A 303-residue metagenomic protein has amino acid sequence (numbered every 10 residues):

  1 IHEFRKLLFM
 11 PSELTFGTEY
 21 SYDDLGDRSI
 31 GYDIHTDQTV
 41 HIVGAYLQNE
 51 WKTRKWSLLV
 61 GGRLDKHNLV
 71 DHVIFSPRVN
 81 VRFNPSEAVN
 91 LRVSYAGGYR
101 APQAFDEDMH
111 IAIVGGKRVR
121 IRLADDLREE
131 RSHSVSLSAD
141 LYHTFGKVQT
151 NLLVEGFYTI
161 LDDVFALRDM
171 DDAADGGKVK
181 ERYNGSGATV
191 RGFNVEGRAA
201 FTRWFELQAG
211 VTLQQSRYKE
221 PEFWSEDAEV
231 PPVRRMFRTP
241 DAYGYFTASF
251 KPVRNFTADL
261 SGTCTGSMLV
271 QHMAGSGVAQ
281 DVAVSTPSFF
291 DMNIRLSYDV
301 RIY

Functional and structural regions predicted by a protein language model:
I1-D71, T150-G156, G192-N194, A200 (+1 more regions): Face-selective signature of the C-terminal outer-membrane beta-barrel domain
I1-F4, A45-W51, V79-F83, L137-L141 (+5 more regions): Residues on the lipid-exposed face of transmembrane beta-strands in outer-membrane beta-barrel proteins
R5-P11, T53-W56, N84-A88, S132 (+7 more regions): Outer-membrane beta-barrel channels and translocator barrels
Y20-G26, T53-K55, G62-N68, Y95-A101 (+7 more regions): Transmembrane beta-strands of outer-membrane beta-barrel pores
G26-I34, V70-P77, A104-H110, K117-R118 (+4 more regions): Outer-membrane beta-barrel translocator domains and adjoining extracellular loop/strand segments of Gram-negative
T39-V43, V73-F75, R131-V135, G187-R191 (+2 more regions): Residues that define the transmembrane beta-barrel architecture of outer-membrane proteins
K52-S57, L152, F157-I160, E181-M273: Gram-negative outer-membrane beta-barrel transporters
N84, R92, D126-N184, T189-R191: Membrane-embedded beta-barrel scaffold of Gram-negative outer-membrane proteins
